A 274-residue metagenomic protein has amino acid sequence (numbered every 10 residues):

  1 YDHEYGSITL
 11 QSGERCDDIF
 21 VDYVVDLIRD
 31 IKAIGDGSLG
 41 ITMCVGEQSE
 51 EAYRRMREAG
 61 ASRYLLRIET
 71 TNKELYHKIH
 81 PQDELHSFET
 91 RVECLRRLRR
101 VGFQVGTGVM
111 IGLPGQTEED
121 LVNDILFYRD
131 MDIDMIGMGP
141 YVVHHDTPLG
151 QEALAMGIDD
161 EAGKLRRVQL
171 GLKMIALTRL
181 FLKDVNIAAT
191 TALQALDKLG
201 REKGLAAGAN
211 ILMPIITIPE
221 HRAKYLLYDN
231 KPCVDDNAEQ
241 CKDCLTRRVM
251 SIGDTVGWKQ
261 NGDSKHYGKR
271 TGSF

Functional and structural regions predicted by a protein language model:
D2-D22, L27-C94, Q104-I111, D134-G137: Core AdoMet radical
I8, R15-D18, T42-C44, Q48 (+4 more regions): Conserved strand-turn element in the central/C-terminal portion of the radical SAM core barrel that lines
L10, L66, L98, Y128 (+2 more regions): Conserved, mostly hydrophobic/aromatic
D18-M43, L85-G106, M131, I158-V185 (+1 more regions): Alpha-helix-loop-beta-strand connector modules within alpha/beta enzyme cores
I19-F20, Y53, L75-Y76, Q116-E119 (+4 more regions): Short Asp/Glu-rich motifs
Y23-D26, R57-E58, I79-D83, L121-D124 (+4 more regions): Short low-complexity, flexible loop/linker segments enriched in glycine and/or proline with clustered acidic
S49-E58, P114-R129, A195-A206: Catalytic cores of alpha/beta
R129, M135-F274: Auxiliary Fe-S-binding modules of radical SAM enzymes
